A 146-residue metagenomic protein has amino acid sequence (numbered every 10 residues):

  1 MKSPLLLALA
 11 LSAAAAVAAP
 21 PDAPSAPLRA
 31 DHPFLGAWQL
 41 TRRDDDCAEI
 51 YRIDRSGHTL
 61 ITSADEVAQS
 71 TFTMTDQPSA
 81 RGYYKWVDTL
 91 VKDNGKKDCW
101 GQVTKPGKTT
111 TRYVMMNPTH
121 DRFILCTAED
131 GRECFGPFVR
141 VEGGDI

Functional and structural regions predicted by a protein language model:
K2-A8: Sec-dependent signal peptide recognition, specifically the positively charged N-region followed immediately by
L9-A19: Hydrophobic h-region of N-terminal signal peptides that target proteins for export in Gram-negative bacteria
P20-P24, A68-D76, H120-I146: Edge beta-strand at a domain terminus
P21-Q39, R52: N-terminal helix-cap/turn-to-beta initiation motif at the start of protein domains
F34-L35, Y51-T59, T75-R81, M115-R122 (+1 more regions): Short, solvent-exposed coil/turn segments at beta-strand boundaries
R43-D45, S63-H120, E129: Contiguous, well-ordered beta-strand patches that form the walls/edges of small beta-barrel/beta-sandwich domains
D54-G57, P106-T111, E133-P137, V141-G143: Extracellular/mature segments of secreted proteins
